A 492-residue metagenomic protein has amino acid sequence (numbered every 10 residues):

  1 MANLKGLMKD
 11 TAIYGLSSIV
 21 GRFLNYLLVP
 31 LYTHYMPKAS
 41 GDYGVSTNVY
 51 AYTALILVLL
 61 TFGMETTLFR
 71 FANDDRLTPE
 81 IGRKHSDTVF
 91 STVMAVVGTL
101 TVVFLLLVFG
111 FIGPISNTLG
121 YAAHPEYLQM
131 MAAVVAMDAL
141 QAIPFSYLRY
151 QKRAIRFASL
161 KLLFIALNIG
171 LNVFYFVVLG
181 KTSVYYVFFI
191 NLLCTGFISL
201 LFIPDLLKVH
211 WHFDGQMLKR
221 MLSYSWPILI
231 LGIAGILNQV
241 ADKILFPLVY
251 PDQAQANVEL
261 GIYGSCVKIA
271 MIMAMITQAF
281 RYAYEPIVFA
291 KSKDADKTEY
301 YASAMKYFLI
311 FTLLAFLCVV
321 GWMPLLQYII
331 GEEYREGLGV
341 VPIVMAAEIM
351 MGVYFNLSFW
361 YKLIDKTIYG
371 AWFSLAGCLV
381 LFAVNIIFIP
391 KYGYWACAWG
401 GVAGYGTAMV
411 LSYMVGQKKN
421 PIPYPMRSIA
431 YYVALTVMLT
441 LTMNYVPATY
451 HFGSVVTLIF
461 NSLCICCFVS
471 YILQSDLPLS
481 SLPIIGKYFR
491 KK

Functional and structural regions predicted by a protein language model:
M1-L7, V184-F188, L200-Q239, A283 (+3 more regions): Interhelical loop/hinge segments that connect adjacent transmembrane helices in multipass membrane
N3-T66, V102-G110, V134, I165-I169 (+2 more regions): Signature of the first transmembrane helix
S18, L24-L28, T47-R76, V97 (+4 more regions): Small-residue-rich midsections of specific transmembrane alpha-helices
Y26-D42, S116-T118, I233-I272, A290 (+1 more regions): Helix-terminus/linker motif at the lipid-water interface of multi-pass membrane proteins
N73-A95, I262-S374: Specific pore-lining/lateral-gate transmembrane helices of multi-pass inner-membrane transport and insertion machines
P125, Q129, A158-L207, S223-Y224 (+4 more regions): Hydrophobic alpha-helical transmembrane segments
M137-L160, Y185, M345-A376, G416-K418: Membrane-interface junctions at transmembrane-helix termini in multi-pass inner-membrane proteins
M443-K492: Membrane-proximal transmembrane or re-entrant/amphipathic helices at the cytosolic face
